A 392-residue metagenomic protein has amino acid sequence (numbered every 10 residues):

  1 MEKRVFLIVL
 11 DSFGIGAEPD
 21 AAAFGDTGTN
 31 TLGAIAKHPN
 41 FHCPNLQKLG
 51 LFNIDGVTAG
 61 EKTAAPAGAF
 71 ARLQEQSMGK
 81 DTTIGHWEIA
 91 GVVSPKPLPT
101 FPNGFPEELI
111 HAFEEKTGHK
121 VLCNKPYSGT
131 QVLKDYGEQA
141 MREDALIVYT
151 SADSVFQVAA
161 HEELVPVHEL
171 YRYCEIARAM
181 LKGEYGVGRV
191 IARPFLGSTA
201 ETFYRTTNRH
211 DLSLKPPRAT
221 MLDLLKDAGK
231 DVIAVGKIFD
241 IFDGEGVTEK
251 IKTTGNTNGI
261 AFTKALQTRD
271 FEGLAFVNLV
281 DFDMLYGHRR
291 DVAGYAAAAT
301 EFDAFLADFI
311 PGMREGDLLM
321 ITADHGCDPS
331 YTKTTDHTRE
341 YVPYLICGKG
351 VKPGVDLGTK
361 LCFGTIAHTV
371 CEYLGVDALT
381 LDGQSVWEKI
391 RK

Functional and structural regions predicted by a protein language model:
M1-K392: Feature captures the catalytic ectodomains and active-site-proximal regions of enzymes that hydrolyze or transfer
